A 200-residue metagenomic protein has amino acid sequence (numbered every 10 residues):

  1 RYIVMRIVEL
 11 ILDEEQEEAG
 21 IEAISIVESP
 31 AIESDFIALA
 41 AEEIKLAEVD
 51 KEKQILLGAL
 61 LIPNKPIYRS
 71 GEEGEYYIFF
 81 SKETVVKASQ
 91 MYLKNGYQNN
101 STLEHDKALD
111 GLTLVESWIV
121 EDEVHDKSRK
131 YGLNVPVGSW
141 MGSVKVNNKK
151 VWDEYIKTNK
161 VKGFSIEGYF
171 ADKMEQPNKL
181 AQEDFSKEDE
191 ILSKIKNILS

Functional and structural regions predicted by a protein language model:
Y2-S200: Signature of dsDNA virion morphogenesis modules
